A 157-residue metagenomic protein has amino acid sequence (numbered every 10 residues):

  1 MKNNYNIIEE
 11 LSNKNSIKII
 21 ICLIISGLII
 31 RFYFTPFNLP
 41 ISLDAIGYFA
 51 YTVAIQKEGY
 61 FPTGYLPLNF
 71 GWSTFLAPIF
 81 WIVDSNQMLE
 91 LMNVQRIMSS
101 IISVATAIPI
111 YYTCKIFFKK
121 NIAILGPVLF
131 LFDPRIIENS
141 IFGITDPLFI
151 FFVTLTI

Functional and structural regions predicted by a protein language model:
M1-I30: Start-transfer (signal-anchor) and selected internal transmembrane alpha helices of multi-pass inner/ER membrane
I21, I25, I97-F118, L155-T156: Transmembrane-helix motifs of polytopic, lipid-linked glycan transferases
G27-I30, G126-L131, E138: Short helix- or helix-capping micro-motifs that position conserved polar/aromatic residues at function-defining sites
F37-A50, F61-I79, L89, N93: Extracytoplasmic catalytic/substrate-binding loops of multi-pass membrane glycan-assembly enzymes
S42-L43, L68-N69, R135-L148: Short acidic/glycine- and proline-prone juxtamembrane loop motifs at membrane-interface regions of multi-pass membrane
Y48-A50, S103-A107, F130, T145-I157: Hydrophobic core segments of transmembrane alpha-helices in multi-pass, intramembrane catalytic enzymes
L66, F70, S85-I108: Loop-to-helix entry region of an early transmembrane alpha helix in multi-pass inner-membrane enzymes
I110-F132, I150-F151: Transmembrane-helix signature of polytopic, membrane-embedded enzymes that assemble or transfer cell-envelope glycans
